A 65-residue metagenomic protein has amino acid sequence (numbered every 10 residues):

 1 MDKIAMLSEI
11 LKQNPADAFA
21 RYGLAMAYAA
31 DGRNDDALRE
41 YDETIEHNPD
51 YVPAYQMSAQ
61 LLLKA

Functional and structural regions predicted by a protein language model:
I10, E43-T44: Canonical positions in the second alpha-helix
